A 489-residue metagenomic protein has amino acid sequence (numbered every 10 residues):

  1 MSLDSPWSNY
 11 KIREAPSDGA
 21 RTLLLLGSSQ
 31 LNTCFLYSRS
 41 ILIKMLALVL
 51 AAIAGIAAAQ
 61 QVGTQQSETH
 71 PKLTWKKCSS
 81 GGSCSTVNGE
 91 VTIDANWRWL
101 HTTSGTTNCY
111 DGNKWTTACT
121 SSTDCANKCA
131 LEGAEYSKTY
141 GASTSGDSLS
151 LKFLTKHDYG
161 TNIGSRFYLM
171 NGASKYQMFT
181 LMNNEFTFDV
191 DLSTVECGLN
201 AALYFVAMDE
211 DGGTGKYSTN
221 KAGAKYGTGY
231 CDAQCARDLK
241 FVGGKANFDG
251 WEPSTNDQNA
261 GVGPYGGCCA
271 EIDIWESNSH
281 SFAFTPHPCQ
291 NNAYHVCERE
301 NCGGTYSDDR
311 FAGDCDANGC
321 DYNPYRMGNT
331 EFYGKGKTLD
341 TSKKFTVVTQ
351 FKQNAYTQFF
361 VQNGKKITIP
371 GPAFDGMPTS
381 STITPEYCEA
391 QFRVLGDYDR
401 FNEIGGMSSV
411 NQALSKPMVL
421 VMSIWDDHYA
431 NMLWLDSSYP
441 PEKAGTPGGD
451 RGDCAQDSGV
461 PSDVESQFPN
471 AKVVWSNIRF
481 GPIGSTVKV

Functional and structural regions predicted by a protein language model:
K44-Q60: Fungal secretory targeting signals
A59-A270, W275-H280, L420-W425, A430 (+3 more regions): A long-range scaffold signal marking pre-active-site subdomains of enzyme folds
F186, A202-T346, T357-A471, N477: Glycine-rich (often Gly-Gly/Gly-Pro-rich) flexible segments and glycine-rich loop motifs, frequently accented by
